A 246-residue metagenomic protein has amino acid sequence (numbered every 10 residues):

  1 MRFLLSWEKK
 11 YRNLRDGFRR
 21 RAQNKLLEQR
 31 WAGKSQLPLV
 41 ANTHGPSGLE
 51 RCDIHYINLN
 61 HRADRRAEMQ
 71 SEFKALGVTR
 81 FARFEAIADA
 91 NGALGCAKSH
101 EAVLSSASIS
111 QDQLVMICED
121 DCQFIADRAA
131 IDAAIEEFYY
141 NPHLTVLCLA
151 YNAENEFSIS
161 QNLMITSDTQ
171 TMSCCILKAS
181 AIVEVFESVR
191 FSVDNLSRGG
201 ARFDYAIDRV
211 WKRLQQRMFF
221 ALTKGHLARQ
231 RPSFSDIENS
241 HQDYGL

Functional and structural regions predicted by a protein language model:
R2-C118, C122-L246: An acidic/histidine-cluster motif and surrounding catalytic segment that typifies divalent-metal-assisted enzyme active
